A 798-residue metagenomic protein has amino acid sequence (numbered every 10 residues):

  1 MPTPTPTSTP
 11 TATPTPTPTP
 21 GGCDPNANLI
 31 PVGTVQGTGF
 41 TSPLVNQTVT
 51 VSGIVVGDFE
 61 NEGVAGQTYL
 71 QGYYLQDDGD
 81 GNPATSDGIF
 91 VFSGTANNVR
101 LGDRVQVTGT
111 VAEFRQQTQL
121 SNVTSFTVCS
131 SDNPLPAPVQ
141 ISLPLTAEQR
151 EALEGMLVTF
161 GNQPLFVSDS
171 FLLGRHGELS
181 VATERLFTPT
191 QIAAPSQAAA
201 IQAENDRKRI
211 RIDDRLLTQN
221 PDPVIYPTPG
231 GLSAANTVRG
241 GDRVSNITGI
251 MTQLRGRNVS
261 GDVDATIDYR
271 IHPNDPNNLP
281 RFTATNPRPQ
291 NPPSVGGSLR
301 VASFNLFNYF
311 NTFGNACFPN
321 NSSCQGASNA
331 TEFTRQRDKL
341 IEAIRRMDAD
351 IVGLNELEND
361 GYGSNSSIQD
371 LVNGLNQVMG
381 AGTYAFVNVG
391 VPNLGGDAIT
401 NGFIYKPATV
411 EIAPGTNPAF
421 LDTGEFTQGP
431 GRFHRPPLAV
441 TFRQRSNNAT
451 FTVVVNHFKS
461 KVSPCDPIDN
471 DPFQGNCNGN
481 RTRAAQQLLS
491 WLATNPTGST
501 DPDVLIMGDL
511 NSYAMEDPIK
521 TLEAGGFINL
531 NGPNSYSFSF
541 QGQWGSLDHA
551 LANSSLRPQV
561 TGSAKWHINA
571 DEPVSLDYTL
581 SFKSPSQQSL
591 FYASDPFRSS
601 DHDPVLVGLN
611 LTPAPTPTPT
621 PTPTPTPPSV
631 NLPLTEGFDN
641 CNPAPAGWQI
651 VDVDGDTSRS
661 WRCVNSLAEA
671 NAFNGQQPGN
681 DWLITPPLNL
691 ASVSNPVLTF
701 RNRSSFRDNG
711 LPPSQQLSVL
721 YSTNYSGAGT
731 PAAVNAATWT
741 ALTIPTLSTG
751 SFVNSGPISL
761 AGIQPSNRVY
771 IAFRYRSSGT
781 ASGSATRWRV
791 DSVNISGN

Functional and structural regions predicted by a protein language model:
M1-G21, A614-P628: Ser/Thr-rich, Proline-interspersed low-complexity disordered segments
P20-S323, Q336-I341, Q377, F426-G429 (+4 more regions): Extended non-catalytic accessory segments flanking core domains
N61, S168-S170, A691-S694, R703-S714 (+2 more regions): Extended, low-complexity, turn-rich repeat/linker tracts enriched in Gly/Pro/Ser/Thr and Asp/Glu that occur
N97-R100, L186, Q219-N220, D262 (+1 more regions): Divalent cation-coordinating acidic motifs and surrounding scaffolds that mediate Ca2+/Mg2+/Mn2+/Zn2+-dependent binding
V630-G679, V753: Extracellular glycan-recognition surfaces and repeat-rich motifs
F638, T685, S692-D708, L717-Y721 (+1 more regions): Extracellular beta-strand-rich recognition modules
Q676-V693, V753-P757: Short beta-strands within extracellular/lumenal beta-sheet-rich domains
W739-N798: Terminal, low-complexity interaction segments
